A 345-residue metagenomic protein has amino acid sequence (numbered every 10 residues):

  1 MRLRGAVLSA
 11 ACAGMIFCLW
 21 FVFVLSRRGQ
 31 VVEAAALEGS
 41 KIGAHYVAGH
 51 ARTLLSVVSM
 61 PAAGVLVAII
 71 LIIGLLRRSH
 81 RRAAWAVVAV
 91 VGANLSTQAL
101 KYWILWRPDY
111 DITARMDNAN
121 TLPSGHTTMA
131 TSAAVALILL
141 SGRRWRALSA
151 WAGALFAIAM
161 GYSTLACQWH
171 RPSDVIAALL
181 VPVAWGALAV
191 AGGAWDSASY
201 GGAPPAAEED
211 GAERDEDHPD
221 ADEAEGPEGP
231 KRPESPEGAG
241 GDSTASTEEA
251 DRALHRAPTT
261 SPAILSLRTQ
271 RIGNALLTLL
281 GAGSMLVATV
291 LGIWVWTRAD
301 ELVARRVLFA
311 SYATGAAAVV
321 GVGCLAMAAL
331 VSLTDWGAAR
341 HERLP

Functional and structural regions predicted by a protein language model:
M1-D117, I138, R298-M327, V331-H341 (+1 more regions): Hydrophobic alpha-helical bundle signature of multipass membrane enzymes
M1-L8, S199-I272, L325-P345: Actinobacteria-biased recognition of intrinsically disordered, low-complexity terminal regions
G5, G14, G29, G39 (+21 more regions): Residue-identity detector for glycine
V22, N118, A154, P219 (+1 more regions): Exposed boundary/loop context
A114-D210, S246-L302, L308-Y312: Membrane-embedded catalytic cores of phosphoryl/pyrophosphoryl-handling enzymes
